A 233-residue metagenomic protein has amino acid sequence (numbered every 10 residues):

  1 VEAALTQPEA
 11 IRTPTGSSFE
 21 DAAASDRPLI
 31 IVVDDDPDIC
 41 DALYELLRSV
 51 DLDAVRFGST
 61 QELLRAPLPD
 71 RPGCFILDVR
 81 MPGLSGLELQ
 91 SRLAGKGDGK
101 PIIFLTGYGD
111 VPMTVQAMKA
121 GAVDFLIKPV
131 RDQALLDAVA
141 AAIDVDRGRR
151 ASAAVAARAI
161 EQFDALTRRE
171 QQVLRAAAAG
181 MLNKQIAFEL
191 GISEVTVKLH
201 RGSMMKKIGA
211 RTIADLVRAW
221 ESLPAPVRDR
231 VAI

Functional and structural regions predicted by a protein language model:
V1-E2, D110-P112, L126, V130-V139 (+1 more regions): C-terminal output helix
V1-I31, P37, Y44, R158 (+1 more regions): Non-catalytic signal-transmission and effector/linker regions of two-component phosphorelay proteins
D26-I39, L43-L47, T60, F75-I76 (+1 more regions): Conserved acidic segment of CheY-like receiver
G58-S59, L84-S91, T106-G109: Acidic catalytic/metal-coordinating carboxylates
M81: Receiver (REC) domain active-site loop signature in two-component systems and cognate sites in sensor histidine kinases
L182-D215: Recognition helix of helix-turn-helix DNA-binding domains
M205-I233: Basic, Lys/Arg-enriched C-terminal extension of HTH/homeodomain DNA-binding domains
